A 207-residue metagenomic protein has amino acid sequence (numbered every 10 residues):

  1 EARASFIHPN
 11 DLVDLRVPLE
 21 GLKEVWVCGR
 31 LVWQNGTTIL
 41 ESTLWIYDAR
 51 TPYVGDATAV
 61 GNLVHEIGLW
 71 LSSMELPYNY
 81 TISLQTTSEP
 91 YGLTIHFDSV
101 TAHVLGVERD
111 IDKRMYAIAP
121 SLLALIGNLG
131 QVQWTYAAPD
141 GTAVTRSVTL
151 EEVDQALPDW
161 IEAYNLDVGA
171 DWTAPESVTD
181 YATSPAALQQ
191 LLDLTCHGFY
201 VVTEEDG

Functional and structural regions predicted by a protein language model:
A2-R3, L15-P18, H65-I67, A102-V107: N-terminal start-of-chain detector that recognizes signal peptides and the immediate post-cleavage beginning
R3-T51: Acidic, low-complexity/disordered segments
G29, N35-T37, Y91, G106 (+2 more regions): Intrinsic-disorder/low-complexity loop/linker signature
I46-D48, S99, E152: Non-catalytic surface loops within mature trypsin-like serine protease
R50-V104, D180-D206: N-proximal, solvent-exposed amphipathic alpha-helical segments enriched in charged/polar residues
G68-V144, D154-I161: Mature extracytoplasmic domains of secretory-pathway proteins
Q133-G207: Polar/charged, Gly/Pro-rich intrinsically disordered segments
